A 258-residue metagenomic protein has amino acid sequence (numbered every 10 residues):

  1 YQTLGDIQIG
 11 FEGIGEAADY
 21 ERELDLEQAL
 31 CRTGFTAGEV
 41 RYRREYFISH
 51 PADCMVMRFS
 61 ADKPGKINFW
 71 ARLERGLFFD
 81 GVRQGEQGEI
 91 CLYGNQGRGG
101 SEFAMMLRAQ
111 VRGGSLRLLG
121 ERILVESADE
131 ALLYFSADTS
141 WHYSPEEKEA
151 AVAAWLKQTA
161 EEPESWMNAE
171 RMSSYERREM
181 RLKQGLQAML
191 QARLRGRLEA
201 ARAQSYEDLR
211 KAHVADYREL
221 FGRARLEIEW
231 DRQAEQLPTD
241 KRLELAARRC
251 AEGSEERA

Functional and structural regions predicted by a protein language model:
Y1-A258: Aromatic-residue-lined binding/catalytic grooves and analogous aromatic/hydrophobic interfacial grooves in multimeric
